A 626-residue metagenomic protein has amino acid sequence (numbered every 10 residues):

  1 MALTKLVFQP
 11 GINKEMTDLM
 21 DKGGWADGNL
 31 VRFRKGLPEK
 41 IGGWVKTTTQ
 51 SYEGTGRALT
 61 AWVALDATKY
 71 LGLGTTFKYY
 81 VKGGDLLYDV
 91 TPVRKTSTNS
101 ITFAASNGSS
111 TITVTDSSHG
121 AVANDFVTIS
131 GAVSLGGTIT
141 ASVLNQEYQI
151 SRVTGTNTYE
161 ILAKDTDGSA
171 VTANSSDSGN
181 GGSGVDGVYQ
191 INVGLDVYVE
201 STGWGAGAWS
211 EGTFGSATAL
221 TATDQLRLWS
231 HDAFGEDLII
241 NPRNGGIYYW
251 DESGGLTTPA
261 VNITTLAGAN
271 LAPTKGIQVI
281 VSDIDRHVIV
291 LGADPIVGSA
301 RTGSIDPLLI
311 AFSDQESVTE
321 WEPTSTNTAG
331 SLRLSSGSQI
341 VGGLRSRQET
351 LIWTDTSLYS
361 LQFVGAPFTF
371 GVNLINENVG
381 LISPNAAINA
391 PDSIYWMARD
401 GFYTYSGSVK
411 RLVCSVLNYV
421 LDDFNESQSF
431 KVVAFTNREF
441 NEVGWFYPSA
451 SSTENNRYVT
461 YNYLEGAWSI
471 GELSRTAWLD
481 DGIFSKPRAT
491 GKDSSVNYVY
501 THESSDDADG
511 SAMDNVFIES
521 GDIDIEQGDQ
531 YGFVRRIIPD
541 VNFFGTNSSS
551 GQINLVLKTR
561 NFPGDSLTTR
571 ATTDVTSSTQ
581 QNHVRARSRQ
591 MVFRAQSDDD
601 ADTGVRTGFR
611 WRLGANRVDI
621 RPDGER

Functional and structural regions predicted by a protein language model:
M1-T96, V197-V199, W204, A208-W209 (+5 more regions): Beta-sheet repeat architectures centered on beta-propellers
E15-D18, D89-R227, G254-V261, G268-L271: Small/polar beta-strand repeat architecture
G42-V63, T91-K95, S210-D224, L256-V432: Beta-propeller and closely related beta-pinwheel folds
T75-T76, P242, G292, T354-T356 (+4 more regions): Recurrent small/Gly-Pro-centered beta-turn motifs in extracellular repeat architectures
Y79, G246-I247, L358, D540: Extracellular beta-strand scaffolds
V81-G84, T128-S134, I161-T166, W250 (+6 more regions): Predominantly extracellular/luminal cell-surface or secreted proteins
D89, E236-W250, T258-P259: Hydrophobic or amphipathic alpha-helical targeting/insertion segments
R227, D232-D237, N241, D285: Hydrophobic alpha-helical hairpins/lids featuring a short glycine-rich hinge
